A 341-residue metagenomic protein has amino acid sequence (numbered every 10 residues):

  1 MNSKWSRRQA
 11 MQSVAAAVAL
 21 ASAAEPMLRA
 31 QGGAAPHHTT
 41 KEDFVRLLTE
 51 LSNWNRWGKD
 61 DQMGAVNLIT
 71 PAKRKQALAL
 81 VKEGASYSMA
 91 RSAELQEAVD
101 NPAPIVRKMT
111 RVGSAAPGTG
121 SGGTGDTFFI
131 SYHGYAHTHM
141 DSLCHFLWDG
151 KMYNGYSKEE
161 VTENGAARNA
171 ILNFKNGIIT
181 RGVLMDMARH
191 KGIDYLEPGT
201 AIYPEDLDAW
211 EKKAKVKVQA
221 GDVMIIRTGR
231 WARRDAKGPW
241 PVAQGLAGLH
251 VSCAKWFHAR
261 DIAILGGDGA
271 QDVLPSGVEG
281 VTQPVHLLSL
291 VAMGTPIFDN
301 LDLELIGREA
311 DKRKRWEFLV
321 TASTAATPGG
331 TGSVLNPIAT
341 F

Functional and structural regions predicted by a protein language model:
N2-V18: N-terminal secretory signal peptides and thylakoid transit peptides that target proteins across membranes
S3-K4, E25, V223: General helical secondary-structure elements
A19-A24: Hydrophobic h-region of N-terminal signal peptides that target proteins for export in Gram-negative bacteria
M27-R29: Sec/Tat signal peptide C-region and signal peptidase I cleavage site
Q31-F341: Active-/binding-site microenvironments in catalytic and ligand-binding cores
